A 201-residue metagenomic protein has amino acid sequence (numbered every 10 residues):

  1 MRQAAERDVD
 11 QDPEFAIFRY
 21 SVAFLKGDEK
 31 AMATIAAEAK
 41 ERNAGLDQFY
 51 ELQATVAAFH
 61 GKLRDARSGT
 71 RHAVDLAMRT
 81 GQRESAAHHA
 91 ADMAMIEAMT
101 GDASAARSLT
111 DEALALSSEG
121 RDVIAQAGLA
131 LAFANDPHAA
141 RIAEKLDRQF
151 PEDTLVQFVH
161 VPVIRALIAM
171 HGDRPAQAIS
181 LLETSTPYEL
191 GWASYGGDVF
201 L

Functional and structural regions predicted by a protein language model:
M1-A5, D28-R42, D65-L76, D102-A115 (+2 more regions): Alpha-helical repeat scaffolds
R2-Q3, V9-A16, Y20, F24 (+2 more regions): Catalytic cores of extracellular degradative/oxidative enzymes
D8-I17, N43-L52, G81-A91, S117-Q126 (+2 more regions): Generic helix N-cap/helix-start motif at coil->alpha-helix transitions
S21-A23, V56, I96, L129-A132 (+1 more regions): Residue-level signature for tetratricopeptide repeat
K26, H60, T100-D102, F133-D136 (+2 more regions): Structural motif corresponding to the intra-repeat A-B loop/turn of tetratricopeptide repeats
F49-R64, G69-A115: Long, internal scaffold/assembly segments composed of regular secondary structure
F158-L201: Alpha-helical adaptor scaffolds
